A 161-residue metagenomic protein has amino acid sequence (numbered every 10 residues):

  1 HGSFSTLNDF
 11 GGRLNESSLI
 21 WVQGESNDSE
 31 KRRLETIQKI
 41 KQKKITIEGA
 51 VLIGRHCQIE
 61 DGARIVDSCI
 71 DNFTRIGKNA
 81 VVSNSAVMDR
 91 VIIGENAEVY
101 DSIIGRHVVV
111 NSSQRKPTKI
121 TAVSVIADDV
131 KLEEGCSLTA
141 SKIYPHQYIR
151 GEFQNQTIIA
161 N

Functional and structural regions predicted by a protein language model:
H1-N161: Left-handed beta-helix
